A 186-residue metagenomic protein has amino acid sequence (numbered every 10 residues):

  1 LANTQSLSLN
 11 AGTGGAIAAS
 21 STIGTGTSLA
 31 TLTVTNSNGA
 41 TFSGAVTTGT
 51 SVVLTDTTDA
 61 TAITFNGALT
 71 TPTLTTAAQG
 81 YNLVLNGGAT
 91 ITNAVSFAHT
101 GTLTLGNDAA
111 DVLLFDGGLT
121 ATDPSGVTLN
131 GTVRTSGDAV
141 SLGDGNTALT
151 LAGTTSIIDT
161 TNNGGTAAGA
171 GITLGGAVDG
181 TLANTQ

Functional and structural regions predicted by a protein language model:
L1-Q186: Extracellular lectin-like interaction modules
